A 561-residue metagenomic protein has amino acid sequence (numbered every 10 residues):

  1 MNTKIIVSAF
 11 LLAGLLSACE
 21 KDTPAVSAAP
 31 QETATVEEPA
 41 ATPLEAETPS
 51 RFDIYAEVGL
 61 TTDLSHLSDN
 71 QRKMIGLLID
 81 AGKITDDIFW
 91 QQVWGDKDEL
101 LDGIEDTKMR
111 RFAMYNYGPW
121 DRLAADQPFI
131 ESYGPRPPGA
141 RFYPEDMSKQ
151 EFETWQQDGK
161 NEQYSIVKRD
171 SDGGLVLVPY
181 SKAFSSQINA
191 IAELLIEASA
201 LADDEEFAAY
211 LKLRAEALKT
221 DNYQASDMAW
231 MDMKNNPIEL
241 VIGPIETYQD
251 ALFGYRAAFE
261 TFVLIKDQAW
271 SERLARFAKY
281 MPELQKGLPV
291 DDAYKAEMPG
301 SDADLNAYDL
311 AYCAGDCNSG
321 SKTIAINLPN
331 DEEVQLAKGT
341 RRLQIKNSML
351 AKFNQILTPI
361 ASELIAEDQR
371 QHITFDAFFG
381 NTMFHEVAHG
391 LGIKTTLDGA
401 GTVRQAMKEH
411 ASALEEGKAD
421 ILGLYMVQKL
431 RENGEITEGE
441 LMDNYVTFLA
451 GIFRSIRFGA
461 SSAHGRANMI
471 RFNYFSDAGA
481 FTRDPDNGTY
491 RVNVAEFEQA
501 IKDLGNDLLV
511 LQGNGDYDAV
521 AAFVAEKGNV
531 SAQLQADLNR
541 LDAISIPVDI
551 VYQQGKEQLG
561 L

Functional and structural regions predicted by a protein language model:
L15-A18: C-terminal motif of bacterial Sec signal peptides marking the signal peptidase cleavage site
E37-Y210: N-terminal helix-rich structural modules
S68, A377-K394, A419, L424: Active-site recognition of the HExxH zinc-binding catalytic motif
Y180-R370, T374: Contiguous, non-catalytic segments that form substrate-binding/exosite surfaces or channel walls
D204, S412-K429: An active-site-proximal "capping" alpha-helix that borders the catalytic cofactor pocket
I393-G417: Post-HEXXH active-site segment of zinc metalloproteases
L424-A522, E526: Long, well-structured alpha-helical subdomains associated with metal-dependent extracellular/ecto-lumenal hydrolases
G505, L509-L561: Extended, compositionally biased alpha-helical segments that mediate assembly or anchoring
